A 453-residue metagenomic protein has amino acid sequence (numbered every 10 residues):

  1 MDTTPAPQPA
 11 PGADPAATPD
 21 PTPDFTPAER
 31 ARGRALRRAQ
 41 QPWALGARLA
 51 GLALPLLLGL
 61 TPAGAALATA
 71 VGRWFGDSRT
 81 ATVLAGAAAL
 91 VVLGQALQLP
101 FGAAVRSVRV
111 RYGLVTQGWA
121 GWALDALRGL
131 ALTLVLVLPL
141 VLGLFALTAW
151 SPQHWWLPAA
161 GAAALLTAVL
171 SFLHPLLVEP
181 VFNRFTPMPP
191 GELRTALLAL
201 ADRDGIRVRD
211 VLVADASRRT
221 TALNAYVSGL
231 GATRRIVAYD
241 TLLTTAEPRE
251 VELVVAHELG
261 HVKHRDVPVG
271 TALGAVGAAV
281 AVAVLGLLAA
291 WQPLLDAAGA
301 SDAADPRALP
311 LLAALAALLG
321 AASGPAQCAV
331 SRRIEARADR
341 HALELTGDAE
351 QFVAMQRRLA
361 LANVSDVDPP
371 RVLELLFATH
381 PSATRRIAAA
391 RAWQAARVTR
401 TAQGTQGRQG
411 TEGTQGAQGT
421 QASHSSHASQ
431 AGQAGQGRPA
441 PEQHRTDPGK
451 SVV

Functional and structural regions predicted by a protein language model:
D2-S301, A321-G404, G437-V453: Polar-ligand-bearing catalytic/cofactor-coordination segments of membrane-embedded or membrane-tethered inner-membrane
A298-A322: Generic long, charged, amphipathic alpha-helical segments
Q394-E442: Intrinsically disordered, low-complexity repeat/linker tracts enriched for polar/charged residues
